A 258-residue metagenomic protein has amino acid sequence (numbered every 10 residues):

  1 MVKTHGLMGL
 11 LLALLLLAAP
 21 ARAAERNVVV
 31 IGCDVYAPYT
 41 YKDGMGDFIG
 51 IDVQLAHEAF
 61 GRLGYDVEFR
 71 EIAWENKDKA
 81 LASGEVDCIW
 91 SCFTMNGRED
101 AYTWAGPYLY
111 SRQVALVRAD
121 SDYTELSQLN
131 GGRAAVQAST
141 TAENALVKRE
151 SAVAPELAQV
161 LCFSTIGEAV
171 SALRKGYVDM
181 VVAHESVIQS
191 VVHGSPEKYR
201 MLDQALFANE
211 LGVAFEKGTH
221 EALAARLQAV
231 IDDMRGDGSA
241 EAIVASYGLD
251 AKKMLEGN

Functional and structural regions predicted by a protein language model:
M8-A18: Bacterial N-terminal signal peptides
A19-A23: Sec/Tat signal peptide C-region and signal peptidase I cleavage site
A24-C92, N96, D100, C162 (+3 more regions): Extracytoplasmic small-molecule ligand-binding "clamshell" domains of the periplasmic binding protein/Venus flytrap
V29-G32, L116, R133-Q137, V181 (+1 more regions): Short, well-ordered beta-strand segments
C33-V35, Y110-V117, H193-I231, D250-N258: Periplasmic-binding protein-like
K42, A56-Y65, A105, A142-F163 (+3 more regions): Ligand-binding cleft/hinge of the Venus flytrap
G50-R62, D120-Y123, S127-R133, A138-T141 (+1 more regions): Extended ligand-binding regions for polar small-molecule ligands
N76-K79, C92-A101, A145-K148, A172-R174 (+1 more regions): A ligand-binding cleft/hinge motif common to bilobed small-molecule-binding domains
